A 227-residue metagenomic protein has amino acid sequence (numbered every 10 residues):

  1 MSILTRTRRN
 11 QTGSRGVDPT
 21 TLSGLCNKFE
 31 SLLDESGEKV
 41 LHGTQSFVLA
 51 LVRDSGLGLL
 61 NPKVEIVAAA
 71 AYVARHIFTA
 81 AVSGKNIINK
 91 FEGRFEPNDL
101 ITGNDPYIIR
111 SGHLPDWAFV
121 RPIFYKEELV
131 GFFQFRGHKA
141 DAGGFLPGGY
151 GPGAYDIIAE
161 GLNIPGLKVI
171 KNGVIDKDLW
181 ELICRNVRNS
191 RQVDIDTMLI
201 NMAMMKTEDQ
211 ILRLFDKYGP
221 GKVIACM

Functional and structural regions predicted by a protein language model:
I3-L25, E160-M227: N-terminal leader/propeptide and maturation segments of large enzyme subunits in energy/redox metabolism and hydrolases
K28-V52, I88-E92, D105-G112: Short, basic/aromatic recognition patches
D54-G56, A118-F119: Short loop/turn microsegments at loop-to-beta-strand junctions
L57-N61: Short hydrophobic alpha-helical segments used for membrane anchoring or interfacial signaling
P62-A69, A81-D105: Regulatory sensory and allosteric helical modules in signal-transduction proteins and certain transcription factors
A74-I87, A140-G149: A short, polar/charged loop-to-alpha-helix boundary motif
D116-K126, Q134: A short, hydrophobic, proline-anchored segment that marks a local hinge/packing element in signaling and regulatory
L129-R185: Gly/Pro-rich active-site capping loops and adjacent beta-alpha segments that organize cofactor/substrate pockets
